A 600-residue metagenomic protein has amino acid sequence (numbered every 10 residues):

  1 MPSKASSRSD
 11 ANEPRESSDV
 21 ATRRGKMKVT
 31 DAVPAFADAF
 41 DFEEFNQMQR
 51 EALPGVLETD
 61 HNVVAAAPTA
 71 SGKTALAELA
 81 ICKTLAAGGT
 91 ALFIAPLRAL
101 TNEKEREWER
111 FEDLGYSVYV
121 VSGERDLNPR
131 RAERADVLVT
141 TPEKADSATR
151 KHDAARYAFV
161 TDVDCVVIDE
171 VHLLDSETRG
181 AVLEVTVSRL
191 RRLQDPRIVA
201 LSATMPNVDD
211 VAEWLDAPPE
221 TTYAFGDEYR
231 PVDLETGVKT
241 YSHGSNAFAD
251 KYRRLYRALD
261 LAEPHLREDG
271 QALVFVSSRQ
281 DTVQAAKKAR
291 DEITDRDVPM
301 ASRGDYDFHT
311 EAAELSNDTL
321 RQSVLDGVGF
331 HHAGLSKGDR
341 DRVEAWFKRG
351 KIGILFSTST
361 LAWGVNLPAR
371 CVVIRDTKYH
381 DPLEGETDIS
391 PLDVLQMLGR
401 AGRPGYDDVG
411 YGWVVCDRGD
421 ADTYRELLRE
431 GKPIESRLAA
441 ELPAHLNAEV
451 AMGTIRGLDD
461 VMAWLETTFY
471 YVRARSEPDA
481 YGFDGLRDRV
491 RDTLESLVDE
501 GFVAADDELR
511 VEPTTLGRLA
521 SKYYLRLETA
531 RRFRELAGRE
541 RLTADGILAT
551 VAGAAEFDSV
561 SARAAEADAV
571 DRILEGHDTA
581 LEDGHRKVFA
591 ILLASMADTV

Functional and structural regions predicted by a protein language model:
M1-V64, A135, T161-D162, R296-L325: Helicase-associated low-complexity/disordered flanking segments
V29-K239, Q271-R296: Conserved P-loop/Walker A NTP-binding site and adjacent catalytic elements of P-loop NTPases
F93, F275-R349, T387-S390, E466: Conserved C-terminal RecA-like helicase domain
E133-R150, D326-D341, F347-L367: Conserved two-lobed SF2 helicase motor
T140-P142, I168, S357, I374 (+1 more regions): Hydrophobic residues in beta-strands of the RecA-like P-loop NTPase core, especially within AAA+ ATPase
L367, C371-R429: Conserved segment of the helicase C-terminal RecA-like domain
D408-L494, D507: C-terminal or mid-to-C-terminal helical accessory/interaction module adjacent to the motor/catalytic core
A448-M452, R491-V600: C-terminal helical accessory/scaffold domains
